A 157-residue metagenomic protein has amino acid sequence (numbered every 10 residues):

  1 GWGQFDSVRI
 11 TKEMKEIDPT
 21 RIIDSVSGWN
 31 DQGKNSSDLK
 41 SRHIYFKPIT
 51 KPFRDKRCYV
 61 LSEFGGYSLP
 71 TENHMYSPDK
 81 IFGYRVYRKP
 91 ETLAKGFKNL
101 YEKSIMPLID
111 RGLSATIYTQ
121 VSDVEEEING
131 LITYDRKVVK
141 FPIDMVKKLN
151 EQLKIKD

Functional and structural regions predicted by a protein language model:
G1-D144, L149: Substrate-binding/catalytic cleft of secreted carbohydrate-active enzymes, primarily glycoside hydrolases
L149-D157: Beta-rich accessory regions
